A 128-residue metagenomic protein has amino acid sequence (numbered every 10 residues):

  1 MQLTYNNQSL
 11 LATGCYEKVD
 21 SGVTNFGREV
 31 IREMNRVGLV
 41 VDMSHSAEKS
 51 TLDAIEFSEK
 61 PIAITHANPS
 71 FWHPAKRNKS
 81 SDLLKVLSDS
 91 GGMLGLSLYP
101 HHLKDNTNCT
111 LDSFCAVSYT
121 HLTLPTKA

Functional and structural regions predicted by a protein language model:
M1-K104, F114-Y119: Extended, charged catalytic domains and RNA/DNA-binding interfaces, predominantly in divalent-metal-using enzymes
P100, T126-K127: A very general structural signal that marks isolated residues within well-ordered alpha-helical segments
C109-S113: Membrane-interface soluble catalytic domains
T120-T126: Conserved small/polar residues in nucleotide/adenosyl-binding loops
